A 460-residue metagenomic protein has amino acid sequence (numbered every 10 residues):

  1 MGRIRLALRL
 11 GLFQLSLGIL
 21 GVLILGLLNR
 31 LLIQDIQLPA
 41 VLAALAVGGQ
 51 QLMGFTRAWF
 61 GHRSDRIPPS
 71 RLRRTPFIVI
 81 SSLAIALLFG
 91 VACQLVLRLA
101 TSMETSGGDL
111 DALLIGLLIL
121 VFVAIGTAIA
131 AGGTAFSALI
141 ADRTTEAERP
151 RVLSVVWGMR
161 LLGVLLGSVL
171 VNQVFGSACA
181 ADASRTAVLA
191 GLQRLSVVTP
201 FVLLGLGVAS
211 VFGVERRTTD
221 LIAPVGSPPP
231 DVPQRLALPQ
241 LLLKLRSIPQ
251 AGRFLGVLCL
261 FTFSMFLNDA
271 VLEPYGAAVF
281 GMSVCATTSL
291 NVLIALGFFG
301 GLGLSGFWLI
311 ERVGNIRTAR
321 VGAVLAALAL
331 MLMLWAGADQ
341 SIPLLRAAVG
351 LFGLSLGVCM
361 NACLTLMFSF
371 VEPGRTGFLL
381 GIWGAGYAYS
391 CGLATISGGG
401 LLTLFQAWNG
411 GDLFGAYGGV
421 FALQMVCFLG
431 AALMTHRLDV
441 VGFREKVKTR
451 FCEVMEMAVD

Functional and structural regions predicted by a protein language model:
M1-Q34, V123, R246-N268: Pair of pore-lining "gating" transmembrane helices in MFS-fold secondary transporters
M1-R3, G108-I119, A131-G132, F136-S137 (+3 more regions): Intracellular loop-helix junctions on the cytosolic face of multi-pass helical membrane proteins
G26-L42, A270-T287: Short amphipathic helix-loop junctions that connect adjacent transmembrane helices in Major Facilitator Superfamily/SLC
A40-V41, I115-G116, E146-V156, V284-C285 (+1 more regions): Loop-to-transmembrane helix entry/capping segments in MFS-fold secondary transporters and related SLC/MFSD carriers
F55-R71, G301-R317, L402: Helix-to-loop junctions at the C-terminal end of transmembrane segments in multipass secondary transporters
V79-D111, V324-Q340: C-terminal ends and interior cores of transmembrane alpha-helices in multi-pass membrane transporters/permeases
A131-T144, V358-E372: Intracellular juxtamembrane helix-capping segments at the cytosolic ends of symmetry-related transmembrane helices
T318-C363: C-terminal transmembrane helical hairpin of 12-TM major facilitator-type secondary transporters
